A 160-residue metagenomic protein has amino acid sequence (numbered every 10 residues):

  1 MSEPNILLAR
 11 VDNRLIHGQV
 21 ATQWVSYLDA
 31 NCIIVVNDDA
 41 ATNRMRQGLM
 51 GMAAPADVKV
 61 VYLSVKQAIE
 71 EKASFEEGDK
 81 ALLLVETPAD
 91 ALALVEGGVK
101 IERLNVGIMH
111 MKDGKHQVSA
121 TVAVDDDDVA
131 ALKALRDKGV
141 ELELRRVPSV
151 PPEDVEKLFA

Functional and structural regions predicted by a protein language model:
S2-A54: Long, hydrophobic N-terminal alpha-helical segment
N5-A9, N31-I34, V58-V61, K80-L83 (+2 more regions): Structural motif
A9-N13, V61, S119-T121: Short, flexible loop segments at the rims of nucleotide/cofactor-binding pockets, characterized by
N13-H17, L63, D127: Short secondary-structure boundary/capping elements
A41-N43, A68-I69, D90-A91, M111-G114: Short gly/pro/ser/thr-enriched loop/turn and capping motifs at secondary-structure boundaries
G51-A53, D79, V122: Short, hinge-like loop/turn segments at secondary-structure boundaries
V61-G107: Ordered, amphipathic secondary-structure segments that act as subunit-interaction surfaces in large macromolecular
G97, E102-A160: Glycine-rich, aromatic-bearing surface loops/beta-hairpins
